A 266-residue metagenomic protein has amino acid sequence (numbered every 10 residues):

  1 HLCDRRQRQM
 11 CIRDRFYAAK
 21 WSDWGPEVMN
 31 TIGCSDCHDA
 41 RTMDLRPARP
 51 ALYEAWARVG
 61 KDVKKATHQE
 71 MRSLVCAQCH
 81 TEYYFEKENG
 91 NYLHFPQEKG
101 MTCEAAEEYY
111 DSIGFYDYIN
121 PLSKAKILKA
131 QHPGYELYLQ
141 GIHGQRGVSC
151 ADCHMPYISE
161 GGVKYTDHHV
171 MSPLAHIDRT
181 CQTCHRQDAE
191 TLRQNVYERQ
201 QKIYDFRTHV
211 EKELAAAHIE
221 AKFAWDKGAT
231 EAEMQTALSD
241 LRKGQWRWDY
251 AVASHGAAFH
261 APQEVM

Functional and structural regions predicted by a protein language model:
L2-I12: Single conserved hydrophobic/aromatic residue that forms the stacking wall/gate of nucleotide- or nucleobase-binding
R13-D152, P156-M266: Primarily the internal scaffold of c-type cytochrome electron-transfer domains, especially repeated/multiheme c-type
